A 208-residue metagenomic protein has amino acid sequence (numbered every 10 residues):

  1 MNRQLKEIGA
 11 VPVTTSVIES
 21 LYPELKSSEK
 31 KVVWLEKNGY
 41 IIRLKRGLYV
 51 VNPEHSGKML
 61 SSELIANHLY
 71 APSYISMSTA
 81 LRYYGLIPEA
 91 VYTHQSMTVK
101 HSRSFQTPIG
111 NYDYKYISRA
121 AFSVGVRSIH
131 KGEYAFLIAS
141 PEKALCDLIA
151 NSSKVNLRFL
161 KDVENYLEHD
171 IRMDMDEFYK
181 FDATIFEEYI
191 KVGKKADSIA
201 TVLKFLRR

Functional and structural regions predicted by a protein language model:
M1-P72: Short beta-edge/loop segments at beta->alpha junctions of small alpha/beta modules that act as binding/recognition
T15, M77, P141-E142: Structural motif detector for alpha-helix initiation sites
P23, G85, A150-K154: Hydrophobic/aromatic-lined pockets within catalytic cores
S28, E89-Y92, F159: Short, surface-exposed acidic
R43-N52, S62-A121: Short gly/ser-rich loop at a beta-strand->alpha-helix junction or flexible surface loop bordering the NTP-binding
M59-S62, S123-S128: Acidic/polar active-site rim loop that often engages polyanionic ligands
V126-R208: Hydrophobic alpha-helical interaction segments
